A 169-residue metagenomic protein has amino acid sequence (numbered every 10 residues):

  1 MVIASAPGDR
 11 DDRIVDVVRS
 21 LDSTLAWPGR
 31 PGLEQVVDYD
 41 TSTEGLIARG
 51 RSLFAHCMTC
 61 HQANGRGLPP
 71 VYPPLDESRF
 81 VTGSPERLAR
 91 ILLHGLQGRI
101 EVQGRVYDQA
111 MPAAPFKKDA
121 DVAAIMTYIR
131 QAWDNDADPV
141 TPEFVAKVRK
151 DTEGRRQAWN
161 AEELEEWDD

Functional and structural regions predicted by a protein language model:
M1-P28: Extended alpha-helical scaffolding segments
V2-R10, P69-D76, Q97-E153: Axial heme c-ligation environment in periplasmic c-type cytochrome domains
L21-G32, V148, T152-R155: Short, leucine/isoleucine-rich alpha-helical interaction segments at C-terminal helix-coil junctions
A26-F54: Electrostatic cytochrome c docking/interface patches
S42, T141, W159-N160: A diffuse structural propensity rather than consistent per-protein peaks
T43-L68, D76-H94: Sequence/structural segment immediately N-terminal to covalent heme-attachment motifs in c-type and related
V145-D169: Acidic/histidine-enriched, glycine/proline-rich intrinsically disordered or flexible terminal extensions
